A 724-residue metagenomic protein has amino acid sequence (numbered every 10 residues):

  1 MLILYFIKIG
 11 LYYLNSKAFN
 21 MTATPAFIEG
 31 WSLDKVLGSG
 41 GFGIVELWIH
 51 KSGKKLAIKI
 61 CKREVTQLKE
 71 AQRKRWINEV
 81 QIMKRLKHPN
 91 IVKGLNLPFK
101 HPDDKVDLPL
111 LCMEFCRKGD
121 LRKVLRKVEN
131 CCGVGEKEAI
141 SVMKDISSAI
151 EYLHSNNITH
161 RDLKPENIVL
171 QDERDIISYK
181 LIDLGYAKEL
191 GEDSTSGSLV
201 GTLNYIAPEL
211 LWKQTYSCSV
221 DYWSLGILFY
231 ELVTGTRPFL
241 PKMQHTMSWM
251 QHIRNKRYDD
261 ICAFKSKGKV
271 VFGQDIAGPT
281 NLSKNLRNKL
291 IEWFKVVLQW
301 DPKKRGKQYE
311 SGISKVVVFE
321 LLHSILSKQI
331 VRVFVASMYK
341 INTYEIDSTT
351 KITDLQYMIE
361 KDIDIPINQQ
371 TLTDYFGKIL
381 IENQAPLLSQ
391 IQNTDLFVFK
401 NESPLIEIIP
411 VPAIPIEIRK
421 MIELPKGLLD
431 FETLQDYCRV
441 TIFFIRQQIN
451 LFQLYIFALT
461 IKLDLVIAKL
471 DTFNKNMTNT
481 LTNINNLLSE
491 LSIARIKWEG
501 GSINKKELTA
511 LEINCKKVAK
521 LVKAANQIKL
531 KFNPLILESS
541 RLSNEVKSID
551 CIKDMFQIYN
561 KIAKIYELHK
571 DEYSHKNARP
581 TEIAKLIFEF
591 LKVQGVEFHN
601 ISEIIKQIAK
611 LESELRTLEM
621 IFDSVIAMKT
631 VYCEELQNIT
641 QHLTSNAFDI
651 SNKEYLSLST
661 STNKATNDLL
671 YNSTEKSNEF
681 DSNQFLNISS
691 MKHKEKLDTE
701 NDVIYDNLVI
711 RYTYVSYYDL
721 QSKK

Functional and structural regions predicted by a protein language model:
D34-G41, V45: Protein kinase glycine-rich loop
I44-V65: Glycine-rich ATP phosphate-binding loop
I60-L86: Conserved N-lobe beta3->alphaC-helix segment of eukaryotic protein kinase catalytic domains
K93-D107: Short beta-strand micro-motifs within the conserved protein kinase catalytic domain, predominantly in the N-lobe
K105-D120: Conserved short submotifs of the Hanks-type protein kinase catalytic core that shape the nucleotide-binding pocket
V142-M143: Activation segment signature within eukaryotic-like protein kinase domains
D221: Conserved catalytic-loop aspartate of Hanks-type protein kinases
